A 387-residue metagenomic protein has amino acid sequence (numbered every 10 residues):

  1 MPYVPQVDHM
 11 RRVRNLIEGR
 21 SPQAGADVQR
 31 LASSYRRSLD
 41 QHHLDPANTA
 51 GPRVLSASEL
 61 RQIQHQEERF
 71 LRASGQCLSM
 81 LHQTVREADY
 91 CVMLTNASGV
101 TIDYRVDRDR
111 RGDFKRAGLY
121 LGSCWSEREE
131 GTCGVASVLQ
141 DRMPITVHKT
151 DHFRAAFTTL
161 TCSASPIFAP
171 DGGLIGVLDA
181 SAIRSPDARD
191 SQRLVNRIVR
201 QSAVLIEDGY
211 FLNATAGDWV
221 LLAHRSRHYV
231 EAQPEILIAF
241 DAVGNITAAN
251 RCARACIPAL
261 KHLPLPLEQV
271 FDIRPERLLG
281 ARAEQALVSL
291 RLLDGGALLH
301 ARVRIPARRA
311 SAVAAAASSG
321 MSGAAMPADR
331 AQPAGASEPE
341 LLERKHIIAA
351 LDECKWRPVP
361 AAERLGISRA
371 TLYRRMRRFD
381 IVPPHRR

Functional and structural regions predicted by a protein language model:
M1-R128, C133-R154, T159-T161, F168-V243 (+1 more regions): Intrinsically disordered, low-complexity terminal regulatory regions
I102-D103, I257, L365, F379: PAS-family sensory domains
D107-R110, F114, R254-P264: PAS/PAS-like sensory domain cap-loop motif
V135, K261, L267, P275: N-terminal sensory regulatory modules of PAS/LOV and PAS-like folds
T150-D151, T159-A164, V270-P333: PAS-family sensory/regulatory modules and their coupling/dimerization elements
G176-A214, R302-L341: Sensory coupling linkers of modular signal transduction proteins
N250-R251: Low-complexity, Gly/Ser/Thr/Pro-rich intrinsically disordered linker/tail segments
P333-R387: Bacterial C-terminal helix-turn-helix
